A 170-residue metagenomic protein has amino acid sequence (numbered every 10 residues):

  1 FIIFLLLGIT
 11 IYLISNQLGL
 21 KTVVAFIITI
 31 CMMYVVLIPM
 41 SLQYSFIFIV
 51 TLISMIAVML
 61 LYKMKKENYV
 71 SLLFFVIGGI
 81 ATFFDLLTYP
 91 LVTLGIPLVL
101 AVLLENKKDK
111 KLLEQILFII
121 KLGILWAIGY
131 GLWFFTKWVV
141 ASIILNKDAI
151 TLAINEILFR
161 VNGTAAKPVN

Functional and structural regions predicted by a protein language model:
I2-I3, V24-Y69, F84-Y89: Membrane-interface micro-motifs in multi-pass membrane enzymes
I2-V23: Transmembrane-helix motifs of polytopic, lipid-linked glycan transferases
I14-G19, I56-K66, V99-L112: Structural signal for the C-terminal ends of transmembrane alpha-helices and the immediately following loop
L20-V24, S45, M64, N68-L72 (+2 more regions): Structural motif marking the loop-to-transmembrane transition
I49-S54, K66, T93, G123 (+2 more regions): Alpha-helical transmembrane segments of secretory-pathway, organelle, and plasma-membrane proteins
S71-L100, F118-L132: Membrane-interface alpha helices of multi-pass inner-membrane proteins
D85, P97, E105, D109 (+2 more regions): Transmembrane helix-loop junctions in multipass membrane proteins, especially transporters and channels
I119-N170: Membrane-lumen/periplasm interface segments of specific transmembrane helices in polyprenyl phosphate-linked
